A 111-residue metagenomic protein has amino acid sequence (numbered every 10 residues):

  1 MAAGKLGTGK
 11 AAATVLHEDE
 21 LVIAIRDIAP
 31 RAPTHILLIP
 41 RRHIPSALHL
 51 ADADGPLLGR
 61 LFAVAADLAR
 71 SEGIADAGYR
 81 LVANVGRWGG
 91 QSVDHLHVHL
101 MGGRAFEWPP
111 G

Functional and structural regions predicted by a protein language model:
M1-G111: HIT superfamily nucleotide-processing domains
